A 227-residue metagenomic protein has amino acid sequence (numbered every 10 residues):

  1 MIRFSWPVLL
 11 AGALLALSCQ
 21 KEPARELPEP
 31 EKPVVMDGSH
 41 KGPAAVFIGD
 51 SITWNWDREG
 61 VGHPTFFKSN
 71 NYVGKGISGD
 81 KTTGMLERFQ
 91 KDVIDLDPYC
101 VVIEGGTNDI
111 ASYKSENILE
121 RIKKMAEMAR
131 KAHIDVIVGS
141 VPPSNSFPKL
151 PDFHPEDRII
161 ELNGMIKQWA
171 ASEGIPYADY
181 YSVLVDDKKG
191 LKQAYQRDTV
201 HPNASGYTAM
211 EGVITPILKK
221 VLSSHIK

Functional and structural regions predicted by a protein language model:
M1-V8: Bacterial N-terminal signal peptides that target proteins for export
V8-A16: Bacterial N-terminal signal peptides
L10, P143-K227: Catalytic His-Asp segment of secreted/periplasmic serine-dependent ester chemistry enzymes
Q20-Y99: Serine-esterase "nucleophile elbow" of acetyl-processing enzymes
K75-S78, G105-I110: Cell-envelope and extracellular/periplasmic
K81-M85, Y113-R121: Glycine-rich anion/phosphate-binding loops
T83, D109-Y113, N145-L150: A short acidic, helix-capping loop that chelates divalent metal ions and anchors anionic groups
V102-G106, I122, A126, R130-S140: Conserved, well-ordered alpha-helix/loop/beta-strand core segments that scaffold catalytic motifs
